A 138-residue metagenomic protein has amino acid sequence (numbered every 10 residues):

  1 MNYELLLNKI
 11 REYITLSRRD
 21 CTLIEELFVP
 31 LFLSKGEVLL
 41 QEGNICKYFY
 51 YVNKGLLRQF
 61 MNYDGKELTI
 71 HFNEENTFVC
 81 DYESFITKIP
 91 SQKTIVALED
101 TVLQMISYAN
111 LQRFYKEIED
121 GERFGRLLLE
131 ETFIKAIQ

Functional and structural regions predicted by a protein language model:
M1-P30, S84: Cyclic nucleotide-binding regulatory module and flanking cytosolic helices
L6, R113, E131-Q138: Short, Lys/Arg-enriched N-terminal segment that forms or immediately precedes the first helix of a structured domain
V29, V38, L56-M61, F78 (+1 more regions): Short beta-strand segments in beta-sandwich/barrel cores
G36, K47-R58, E75-N76: Glycine- and acidic-residue-biased ligand/ion/polar-headgroup-sensing regions
L39-N44: Short phosphate-coordinating micro-motif centered on Lys-Gly-acidic
M61-N62, T69: Interfacial loop at the N-terminal end of multi-pass membrane proteins
L68-E130: Cyclic-nucleotide recognition modules
